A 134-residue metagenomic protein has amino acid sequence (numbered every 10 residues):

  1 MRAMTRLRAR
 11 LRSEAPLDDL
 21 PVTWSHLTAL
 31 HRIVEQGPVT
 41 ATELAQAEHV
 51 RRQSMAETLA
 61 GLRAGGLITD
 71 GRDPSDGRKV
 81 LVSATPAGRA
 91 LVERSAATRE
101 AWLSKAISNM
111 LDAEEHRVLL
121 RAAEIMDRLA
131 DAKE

Functional and structural regions predicted by a protein language model:
M4, H26, E48, L59 (+3 more regions): Short amphipathic alpha-helical/adjacent loop interface patches that line ligand and macromolecule-binding sites
L11-S54, G65, L81: N-terminal helix-turn-helix DNA-binding core of bacterial DNA-binding proteins
H31-E35, A96, E124: Short, locally clustered residues in the helix-turn-helix/winged-helix DNA-binding domain
A56-E57, L120: Conserved catalytic core of two-component sensor histidine kinases
A60-R117: Charged, amphipathic alpha-helical coiled-coil/dimerization segments
A113-E134: C-terminal regulatory/oligomerization modules of transcriptional regulators
